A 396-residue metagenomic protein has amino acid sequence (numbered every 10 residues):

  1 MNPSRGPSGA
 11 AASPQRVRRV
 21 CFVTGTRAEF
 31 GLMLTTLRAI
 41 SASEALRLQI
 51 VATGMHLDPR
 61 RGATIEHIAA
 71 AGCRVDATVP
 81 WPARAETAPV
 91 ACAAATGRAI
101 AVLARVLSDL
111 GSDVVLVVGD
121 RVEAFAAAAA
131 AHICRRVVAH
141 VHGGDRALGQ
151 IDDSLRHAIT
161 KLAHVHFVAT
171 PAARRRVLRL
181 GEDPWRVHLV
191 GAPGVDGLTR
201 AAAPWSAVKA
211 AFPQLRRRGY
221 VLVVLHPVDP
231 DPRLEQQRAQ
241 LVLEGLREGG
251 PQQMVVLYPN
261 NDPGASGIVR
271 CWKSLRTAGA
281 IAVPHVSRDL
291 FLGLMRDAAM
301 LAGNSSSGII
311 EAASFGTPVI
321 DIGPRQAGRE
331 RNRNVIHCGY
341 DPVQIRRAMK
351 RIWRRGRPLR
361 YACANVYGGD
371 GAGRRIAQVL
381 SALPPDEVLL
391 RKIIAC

Functional and structural regions predicted by a protein language model:
R19-T24, F30-S41, A45, W81-P184: Active-site and donor-binding regions of nucleotide-sugar-utilizing enzymes
V23, H56-P59, L162-Q237, C396: A nucleotide-sugar donor-handling region in carbohydrate enzymes
S43-Q49, G250-M254: A generic structural motif
L46-C92, V102: Conserved nucleotide-sugar phosphate-binding/catalytic loop shared by glycosyltransferases and other
L57, I68, A203-D297: Donor-nucleotide binding loops and adjacent catalytic segments primarily of GT-B fold Leloir glycosyltransferases
V117-V118, F125, H140, H166 (+1 more regions): A donor-sugar binding/catalytic signature common to diverse glycosyltransferases and related nucleotide-sugar
A313-R360: Nucleotide-sugar donor-binding patch of glycosyltransferase catalytic domains
R354-C396: C-terminal amphipathic helix plus adjacent low-complexity, charged tail appended to glycosyltransferase catalytic
